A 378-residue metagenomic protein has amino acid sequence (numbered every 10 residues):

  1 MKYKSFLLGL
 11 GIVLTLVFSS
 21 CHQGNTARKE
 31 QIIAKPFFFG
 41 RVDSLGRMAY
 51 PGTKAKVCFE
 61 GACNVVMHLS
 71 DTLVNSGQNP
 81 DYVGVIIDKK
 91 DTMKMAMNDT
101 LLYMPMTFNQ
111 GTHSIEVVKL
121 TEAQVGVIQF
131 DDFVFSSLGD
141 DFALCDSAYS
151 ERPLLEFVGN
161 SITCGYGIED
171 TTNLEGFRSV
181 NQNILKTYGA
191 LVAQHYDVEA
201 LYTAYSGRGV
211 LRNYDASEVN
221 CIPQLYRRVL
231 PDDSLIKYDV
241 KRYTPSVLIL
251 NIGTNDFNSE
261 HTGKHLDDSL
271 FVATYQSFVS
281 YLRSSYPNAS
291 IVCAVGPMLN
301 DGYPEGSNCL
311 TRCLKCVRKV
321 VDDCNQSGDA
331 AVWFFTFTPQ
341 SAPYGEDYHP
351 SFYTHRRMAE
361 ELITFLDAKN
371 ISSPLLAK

Functional and structural regions predicted by a protein language model:
K2-Y3, V17, C21-V158, I162-N181 (+1 more regions): N-terminal secretory targeting modules
G9-V17: Bacterial N-terminal signal peptides
Y50-G52, I168, L174-V272, G302-K315 (+1 more regions): Conserved SGNH/GDSL esterase-like catalytic core that processes O-acyl groups on lipids and polysaccharides
L73, S161-G165, S206-V210, T254-N258 (+2 more regions): Solvent-exposed loop/turn segments at secondary-structure junctions within structured extracellular/periplasmic domains
L154-V158, T163, A200-A204, S246-N251 (+2 more regions): Structural recognition of the beta-strand scaffold that forms the well-ordered cores of secreted hydrolase catalytic
T163, D197, L201, G253 (+3 more regions): Sec-exported extracytoplasmic/periplasmic mature domains
Y275-V279, R318: Generic structural signal for well-ordered alpha-helices, preferentially at hydrophobic/aromatic core positions
S290-P297, C309-E346, F352-K378: Extracellular serine-dependent O-acyl
